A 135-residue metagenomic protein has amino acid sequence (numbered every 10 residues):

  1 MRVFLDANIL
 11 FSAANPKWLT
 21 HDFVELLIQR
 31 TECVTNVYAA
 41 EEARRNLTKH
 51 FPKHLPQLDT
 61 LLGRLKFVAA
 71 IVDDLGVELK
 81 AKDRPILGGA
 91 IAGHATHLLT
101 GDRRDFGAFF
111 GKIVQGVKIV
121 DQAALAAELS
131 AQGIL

Functional and structural regions predicted by a protein language model:
M1-T35: Short, well-structured N-terminal submotif of metal-dependent ribonuclease cores
D6-A7, N36, D102, D121: A secondary-structure boundary/capping signal
S12-A14, N46, F109, E128-L129: Residues that scaffold the ATP/ADP-binding catalytic core of kinase and kinase-like folds
T20-F23, P52, Q115-V117: Glycine-rich, phosphate-binding/catalytic loops in enzymes
L26-E78: PIN-domain endoribonuclease scaffold, especially VapC-family toxins
K66-R103, F109: Active-site neighborhoods of divalent-metal-dependent phosphate/nucleic-acid chemistry enzymes
R84, R104-L135: Acidic, PIN/NYN-like endoribonuclease modules and their adjacent C-terminal/linker elements
